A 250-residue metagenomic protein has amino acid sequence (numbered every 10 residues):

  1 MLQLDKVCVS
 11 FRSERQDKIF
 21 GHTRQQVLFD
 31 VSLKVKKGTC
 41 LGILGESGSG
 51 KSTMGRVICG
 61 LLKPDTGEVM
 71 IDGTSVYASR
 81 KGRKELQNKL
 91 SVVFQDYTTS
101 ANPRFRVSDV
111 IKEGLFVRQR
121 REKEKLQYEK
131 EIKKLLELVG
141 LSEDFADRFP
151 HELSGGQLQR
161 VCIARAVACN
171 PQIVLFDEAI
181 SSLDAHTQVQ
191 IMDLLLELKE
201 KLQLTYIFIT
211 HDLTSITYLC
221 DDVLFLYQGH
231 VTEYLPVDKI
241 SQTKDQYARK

Functional and structural regions predicted by a protein language model:
C59: Helix-to-loop junction immediately C-terminal to a conserved catalytic motif
G67-A78, L86: Conserved ABC transporter NBD signature motif
L126-D144: Conserved ABC ATPase "signature" region
F149-L153, Q157: Conserved ABC ATPase signature
N170: Conserved catalytic motifs of ABC-family nucleotide-binding domains
I216-Y218: A short, surface-exposed alpha-helical micro-motif characterized by mixed small hydrophobic and charged/polar residues
